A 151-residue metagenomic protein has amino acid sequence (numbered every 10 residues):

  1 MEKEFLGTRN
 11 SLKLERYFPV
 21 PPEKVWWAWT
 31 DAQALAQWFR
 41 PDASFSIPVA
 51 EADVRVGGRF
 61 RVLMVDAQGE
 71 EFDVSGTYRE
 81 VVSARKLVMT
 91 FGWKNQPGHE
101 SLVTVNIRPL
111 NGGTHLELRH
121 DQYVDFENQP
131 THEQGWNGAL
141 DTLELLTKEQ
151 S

Functional and structural regions predicted by a protein language model:
M1-F45: Hydrophobic ligand-binding cavity/cleft-lining segments
R9-E15, P22, I47, R59 (+4 more regions): Intrinsic-disorder/low-complexity, polar/charged segments enriched in Ser/Thr/Lys/Arg/Asp/Glu/Gln
K13-L14, Q33-E71: Short beta-edge strand/loop motif at the mouth of beta-sheet-based domains
R16, V49-A50, V74-E80, L102-R108: Hydrophobic/aromatic beta-strand elements that line small-molecule binding cavities or substrate pockets in beta-rich
P22-E23, V54-R55, R79-R85, N106-H115: A short, structured loop/turn motif at beta-sheet edges
V25, L35, F60, Y78 (+4 more regions): Hydrophobic pocket/interface hotspot
V88-N137: Beta-strand/loop substructures that line and gate deep hydrophobic ligand-binding cavities in soluble
L145-S151: Generic C-terminal helix-cap and adjacent flexible tail
